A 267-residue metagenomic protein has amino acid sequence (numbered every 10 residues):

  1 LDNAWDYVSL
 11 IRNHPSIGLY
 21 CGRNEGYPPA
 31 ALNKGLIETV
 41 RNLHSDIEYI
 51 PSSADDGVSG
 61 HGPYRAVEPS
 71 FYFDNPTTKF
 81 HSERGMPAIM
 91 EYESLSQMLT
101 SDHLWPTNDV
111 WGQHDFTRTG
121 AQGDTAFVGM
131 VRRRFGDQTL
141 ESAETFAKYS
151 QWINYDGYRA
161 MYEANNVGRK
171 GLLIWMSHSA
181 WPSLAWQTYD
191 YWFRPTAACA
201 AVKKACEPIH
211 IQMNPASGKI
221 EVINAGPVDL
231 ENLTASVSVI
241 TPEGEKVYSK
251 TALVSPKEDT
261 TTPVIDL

Functional and structural regions predicted by a protein language model:
D2-D6: Alpha-helical scaffold elements lining the catalytic groove of polysaccharide deacetylases
V8-Q113: Active-site region of glycoside hydrolase catalytic domains
L10-H14, N42-D46, A164-G168, P227-L230 (+1 more regions): Secondary-structure transition/capping motifs at alpha-helix termini and the adjoining loop/turn into the next element
Y20, S70-E231: Substrate-binding clefts and catalytic carboxylate motifs of secreted carbohydrate-active enzymes
G26-A30, G57-V58, A88, A180-A185 (+3 more regions): Flexible loop/turn segments at secondary-structure boundaries
S45, I50-S52, R132-R133, E141 (+3 more regions): Amphipathic, soluble alpha/beta structural segments
G62, E91, S142, D259 (+1 more regions): Helix N-terminus capping/helix-initiation residues
L233-L267: Intrinsically disordered, low-complexity Pro/Gly/Ser/Thr-rich segments with frequent PxxP/GP/PP motifs and embedded
